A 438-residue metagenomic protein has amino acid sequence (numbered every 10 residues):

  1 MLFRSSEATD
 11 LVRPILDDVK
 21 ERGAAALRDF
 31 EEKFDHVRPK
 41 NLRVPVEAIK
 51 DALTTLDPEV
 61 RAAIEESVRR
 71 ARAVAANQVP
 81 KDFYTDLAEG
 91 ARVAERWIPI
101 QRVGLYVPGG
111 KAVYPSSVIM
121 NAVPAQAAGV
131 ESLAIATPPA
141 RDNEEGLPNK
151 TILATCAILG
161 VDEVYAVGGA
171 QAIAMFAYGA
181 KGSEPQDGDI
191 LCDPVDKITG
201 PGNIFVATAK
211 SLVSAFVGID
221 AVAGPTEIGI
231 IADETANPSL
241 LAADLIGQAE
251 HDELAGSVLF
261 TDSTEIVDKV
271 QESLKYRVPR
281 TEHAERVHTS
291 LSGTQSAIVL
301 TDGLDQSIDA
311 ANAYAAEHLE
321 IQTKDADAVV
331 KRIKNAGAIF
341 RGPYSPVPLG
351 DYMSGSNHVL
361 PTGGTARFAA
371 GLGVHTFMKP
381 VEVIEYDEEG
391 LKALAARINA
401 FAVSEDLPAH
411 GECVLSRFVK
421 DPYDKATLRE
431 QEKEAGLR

Functional and structural regions predicted by a protein language model:
T55-V79: Long amphipathic alpha-helix in the N-terminal Rossmann-like dinucleotide-binding domain of NAD(P)-dependent
F83-L87, L105, I135-T137, E163-G169 (+8 more regions): General beta-strand structural signal in soluble alpha/beta enzymes
T85-A154: Conserved small-residue-rich beta-alpha loop and adjacent elements that most often cradle the phosphate/pyrophosphate
V161-G256: Conserved NAD(P)+-binding/catalytic subdomain of aldehyde/semialdehyde dehydrogenases
A221-T294, I298: A conserved active-site cap/scaffold subdomain adjacent to cofactor or substrate pockets
A313-E432, G436-R438: C-terminal core of ALDH-fold dehydrogenases
